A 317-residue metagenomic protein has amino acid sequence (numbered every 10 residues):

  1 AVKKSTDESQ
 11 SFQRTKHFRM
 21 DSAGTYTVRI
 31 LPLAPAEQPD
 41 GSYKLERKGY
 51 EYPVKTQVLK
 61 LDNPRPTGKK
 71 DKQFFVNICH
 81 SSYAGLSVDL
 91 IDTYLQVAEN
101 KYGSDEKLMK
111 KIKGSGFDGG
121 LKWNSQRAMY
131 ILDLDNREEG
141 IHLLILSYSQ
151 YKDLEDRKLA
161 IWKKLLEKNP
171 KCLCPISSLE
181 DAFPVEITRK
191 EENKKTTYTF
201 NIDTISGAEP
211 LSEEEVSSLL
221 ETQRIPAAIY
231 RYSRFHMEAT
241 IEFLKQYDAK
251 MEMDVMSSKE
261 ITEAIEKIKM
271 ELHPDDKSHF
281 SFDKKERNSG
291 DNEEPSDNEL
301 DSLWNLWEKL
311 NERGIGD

Functional and structural regions predicted by a protein language model:
A1-I176, Y230-R234, E238-E252, K259-E263: OB-fold ssDNA-binding interfaces and closely related basic DNA-contact patches used across DNA replication/repair
L143-A228: Extended serine/threonine-enriched, polar tracts that run as long, contiguous segments within proteins
C174, R287, R313-I315: Surface-exposed charge patches in extracellular/virion surface proteins
P210-P295, L303: Long, highly charged low-complexity segments enriched in Glu/Asp and Lys/Arg with interspersed Ser/Thr
P295-D317: Intrinsically disordered, compositionally biased tail regions
